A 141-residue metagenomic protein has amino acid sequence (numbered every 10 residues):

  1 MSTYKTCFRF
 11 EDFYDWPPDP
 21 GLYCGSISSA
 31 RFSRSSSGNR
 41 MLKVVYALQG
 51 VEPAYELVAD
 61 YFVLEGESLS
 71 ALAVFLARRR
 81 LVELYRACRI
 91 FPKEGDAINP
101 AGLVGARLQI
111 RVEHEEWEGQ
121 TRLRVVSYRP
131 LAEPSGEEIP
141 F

Functional and structural regions predicted by a protein language model:
M1-F141: Short beta-rich binding modules
